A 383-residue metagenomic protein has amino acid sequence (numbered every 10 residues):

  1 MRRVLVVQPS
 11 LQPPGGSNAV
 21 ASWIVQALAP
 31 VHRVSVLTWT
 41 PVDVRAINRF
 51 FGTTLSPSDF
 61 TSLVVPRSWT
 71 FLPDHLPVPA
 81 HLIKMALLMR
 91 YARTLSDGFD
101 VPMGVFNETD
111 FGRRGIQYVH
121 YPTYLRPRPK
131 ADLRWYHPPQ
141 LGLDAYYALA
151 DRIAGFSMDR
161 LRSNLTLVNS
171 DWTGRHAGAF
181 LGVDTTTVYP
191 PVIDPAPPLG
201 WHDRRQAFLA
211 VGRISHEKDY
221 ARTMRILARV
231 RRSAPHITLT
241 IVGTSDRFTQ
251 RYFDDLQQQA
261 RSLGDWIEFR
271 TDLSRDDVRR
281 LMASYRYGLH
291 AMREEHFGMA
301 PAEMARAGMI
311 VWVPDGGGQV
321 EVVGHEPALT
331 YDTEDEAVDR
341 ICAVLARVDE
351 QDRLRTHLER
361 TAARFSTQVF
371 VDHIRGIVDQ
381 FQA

Functional and structural regions predicted by a protein language model:
S35-G104, E108: Active-site donor-binding segments of glycosyltransferases and PAPS-dependent sulfotransferases
W135-T166, T173-G174: Membrane-proximal helix-turn-helix segments that form the acceptor-binding/catalytic region of lipid-linked
L167, V192, P198-K218, M224-R231 (+1 more regions): Conserved donor-binding/catalytic core segment of Leloir-type glycosyltransferases
T238-D254: Glycosyltransferase donor-sugar binding loop
F253-R279: Nucleotide-activated donor-binding/catalytic signature segment of Leloir-type glycosyltransferases, i.e., the conserved
R293: Aromatic "clamp/platform" in nucleotide-sugar-dependent glycosyltransferases that forms part of the donor/acceptor
M309-V313: Short hydrophobic beta-strand element within catalytic cores of glycosyltransferases and related nucleotide-activated
H325-E336, C342-D349: Conserved acidic donor-binding segment of nucleotide-sugar-dependent glycosyltransferases
